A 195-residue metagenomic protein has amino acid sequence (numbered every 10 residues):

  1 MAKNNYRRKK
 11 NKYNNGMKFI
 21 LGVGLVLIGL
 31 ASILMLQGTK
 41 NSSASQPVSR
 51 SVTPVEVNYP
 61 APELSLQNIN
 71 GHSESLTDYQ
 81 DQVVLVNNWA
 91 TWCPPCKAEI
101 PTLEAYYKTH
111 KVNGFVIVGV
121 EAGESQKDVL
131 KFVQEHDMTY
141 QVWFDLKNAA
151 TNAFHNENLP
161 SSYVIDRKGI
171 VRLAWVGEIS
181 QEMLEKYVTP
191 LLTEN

Functional and structural regions predicted by a protein language model:
M1-P60, N195: N-terminal targeting signals for export/organelle localization
E56-N58, E63-V84, Y107: A short beta-strand-turn-helix
L64, E74, Y79, N88-W89 (+3 more regions): Conserved hydrophobic/aromatic "anchor" residues that stabilize well-ordered secondary structure elements
Q80, N88-A105: Conserved redox-active cysteine motifs that mediate thiol-disulfide chemistry, especially di-cysteine Cys-X(1-2)-Cys
L85-V86, I117: Hydrophobic beta-strand anchors of alpha/beta hydrolase catalytic cores
K97-H136, L146-A153: Structural microenvironment flanking redox-active thiols in thiol-disulfide oxidoreductases
K131-T139, F144-N195: Thiol/disulfide oxidoreductase modules built on the thioredoxin-like
